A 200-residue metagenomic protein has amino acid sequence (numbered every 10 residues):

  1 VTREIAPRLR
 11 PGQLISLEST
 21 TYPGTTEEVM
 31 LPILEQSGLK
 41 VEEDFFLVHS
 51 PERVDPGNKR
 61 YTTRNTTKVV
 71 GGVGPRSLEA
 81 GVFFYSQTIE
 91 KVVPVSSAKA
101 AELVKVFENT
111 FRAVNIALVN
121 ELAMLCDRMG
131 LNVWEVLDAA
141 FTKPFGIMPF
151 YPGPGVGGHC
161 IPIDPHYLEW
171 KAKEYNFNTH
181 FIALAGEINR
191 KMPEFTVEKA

Functional and structural regions predicted by a protein language model:
V1-A200: Structural/interface elements that position substrates and couple domains in central-metabolism enzymes
